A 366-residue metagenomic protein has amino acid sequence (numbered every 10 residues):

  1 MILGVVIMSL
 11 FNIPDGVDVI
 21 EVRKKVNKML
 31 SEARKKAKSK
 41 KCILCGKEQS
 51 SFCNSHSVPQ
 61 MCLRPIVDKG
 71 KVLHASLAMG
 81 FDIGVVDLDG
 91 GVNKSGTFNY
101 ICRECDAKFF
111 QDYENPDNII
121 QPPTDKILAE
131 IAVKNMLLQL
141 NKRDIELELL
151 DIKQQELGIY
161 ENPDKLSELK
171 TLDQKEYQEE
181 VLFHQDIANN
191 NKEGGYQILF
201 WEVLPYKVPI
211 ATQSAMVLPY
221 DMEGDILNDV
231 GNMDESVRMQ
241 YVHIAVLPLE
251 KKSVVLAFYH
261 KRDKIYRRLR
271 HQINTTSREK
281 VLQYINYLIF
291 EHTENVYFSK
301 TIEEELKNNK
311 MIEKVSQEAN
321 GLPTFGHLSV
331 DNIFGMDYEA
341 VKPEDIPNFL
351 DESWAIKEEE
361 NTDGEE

Functional and structural regions predicted by a protein language model:
G4-E114, I120: An N-terminal structural lobe/cap that precedes and organizes the functional/catalytic core across diverse proteins
K71, Q121, T275-E279: Short, low-complexity, polar/charged sequence segments that are solvent-exposed and flexible
L73-A75, I83-G84, A132-N135, Y287-E291: Short C-terminal domain-edge/linker segments immediately following a structured domain
A78-F81, L137-K142, H292-F298: Low-complexity, flexible helical/coil segments
E114-Y177: Long, hydrophobic, well-ordered secondary-structure blocks that form the structural core and pocket-lining surfaces
K175-E366: Charge-dense, low-complexity intrinsically disordered regions
